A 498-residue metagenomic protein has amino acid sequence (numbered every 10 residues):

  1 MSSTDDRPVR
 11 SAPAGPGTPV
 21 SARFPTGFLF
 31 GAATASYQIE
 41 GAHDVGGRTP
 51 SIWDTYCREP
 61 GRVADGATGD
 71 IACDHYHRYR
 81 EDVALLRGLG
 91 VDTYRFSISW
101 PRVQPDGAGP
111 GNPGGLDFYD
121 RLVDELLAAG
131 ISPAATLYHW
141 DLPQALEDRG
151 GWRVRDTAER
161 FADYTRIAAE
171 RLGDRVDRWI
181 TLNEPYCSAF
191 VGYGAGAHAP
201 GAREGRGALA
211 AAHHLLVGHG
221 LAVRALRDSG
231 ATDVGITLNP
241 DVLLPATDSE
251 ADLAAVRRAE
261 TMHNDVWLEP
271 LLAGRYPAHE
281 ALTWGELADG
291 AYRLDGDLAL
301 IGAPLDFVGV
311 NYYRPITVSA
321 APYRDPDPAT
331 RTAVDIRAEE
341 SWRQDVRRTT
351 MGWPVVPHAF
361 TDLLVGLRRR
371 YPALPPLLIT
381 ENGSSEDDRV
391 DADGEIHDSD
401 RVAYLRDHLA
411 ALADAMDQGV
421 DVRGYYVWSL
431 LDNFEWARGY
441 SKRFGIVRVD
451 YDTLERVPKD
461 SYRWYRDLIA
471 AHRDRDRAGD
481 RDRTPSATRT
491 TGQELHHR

Functional and structural regions predicted by a protein language model:
S2-V63, D106-A108, L116-R498: Active-site region of glycoside hydrolase catalytic domains
P50-A84: Aromatic- and Gly/Pro-rich amphipathic surface segment
H77, A84-R87, D117-D120, D124: N-terminal, well-ordered alpha-helical segments
R78-S99, A303, F307: Catalytic domains of carbohydrate-active enzymes, especially glycoside hydrolases
I98-G111: Glycine-rich, proline-tolerant flexible connector loops at the mouths of alpha/beta enzymes
